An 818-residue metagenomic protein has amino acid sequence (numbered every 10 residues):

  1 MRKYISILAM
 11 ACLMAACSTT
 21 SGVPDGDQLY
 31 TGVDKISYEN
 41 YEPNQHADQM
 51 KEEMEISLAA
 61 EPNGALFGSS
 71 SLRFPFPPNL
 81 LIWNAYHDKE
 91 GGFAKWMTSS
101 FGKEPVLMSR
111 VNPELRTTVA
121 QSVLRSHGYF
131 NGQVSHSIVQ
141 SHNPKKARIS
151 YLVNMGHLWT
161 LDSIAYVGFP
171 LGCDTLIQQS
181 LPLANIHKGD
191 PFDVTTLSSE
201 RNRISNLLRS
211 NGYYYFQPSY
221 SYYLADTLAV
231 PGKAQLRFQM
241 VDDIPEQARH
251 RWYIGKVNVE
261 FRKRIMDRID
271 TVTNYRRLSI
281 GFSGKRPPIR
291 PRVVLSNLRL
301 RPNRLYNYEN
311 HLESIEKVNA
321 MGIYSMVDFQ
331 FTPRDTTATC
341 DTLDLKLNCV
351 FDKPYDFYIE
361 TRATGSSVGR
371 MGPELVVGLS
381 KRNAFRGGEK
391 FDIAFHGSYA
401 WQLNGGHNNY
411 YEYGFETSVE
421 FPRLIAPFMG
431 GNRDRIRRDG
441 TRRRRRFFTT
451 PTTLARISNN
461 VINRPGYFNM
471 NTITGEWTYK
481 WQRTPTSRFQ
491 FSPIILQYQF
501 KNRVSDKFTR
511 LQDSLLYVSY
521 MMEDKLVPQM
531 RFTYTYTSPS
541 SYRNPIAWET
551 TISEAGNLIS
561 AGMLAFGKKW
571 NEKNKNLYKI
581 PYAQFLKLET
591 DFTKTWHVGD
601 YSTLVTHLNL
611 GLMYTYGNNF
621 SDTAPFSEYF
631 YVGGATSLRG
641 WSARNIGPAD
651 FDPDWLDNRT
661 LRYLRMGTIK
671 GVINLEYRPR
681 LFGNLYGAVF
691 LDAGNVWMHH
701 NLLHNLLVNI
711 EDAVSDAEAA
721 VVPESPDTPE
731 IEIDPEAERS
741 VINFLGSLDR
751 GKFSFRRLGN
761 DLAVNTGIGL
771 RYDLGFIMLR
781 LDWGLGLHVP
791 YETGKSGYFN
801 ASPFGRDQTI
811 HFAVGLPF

Functional and structural regions predicted by a protein language model:
R2-L8: Sec-dependent signal peptide recognition, specifically the positively charged N-region followed immediately by
L13-A16: C-terminal motif of bacterial Sec signal peptides marking the signal peptidase cleavage site
S18-A320, F329, T342: Interaction-mediating elements
T19, V153-H157, G168, F238-D242 (+12 more regions): Flexible glycine-/small-residue-rich
N44-K51, L58-A59, N63-N79, E260-I269 (+5 more regions): Internal, charge-rich low-complexity segments
L176, P287, N307-E549, R639-G640 (+8 more regions): Gram-negative/organellar outer-membrane beta-barrel architecture
G284, T364-V368, Q490-N684, V689-F755: C-terminal outer-membrane beta-barrel translocator/porin domains of Gram-negative envelope proteins and their
V672-P679, G687, A693, L762-L774 (+1 more regions): Conserved C-terminal beta-signal and adjacent last beta-strands/turns of outer-membrane beta-barrel proteins
